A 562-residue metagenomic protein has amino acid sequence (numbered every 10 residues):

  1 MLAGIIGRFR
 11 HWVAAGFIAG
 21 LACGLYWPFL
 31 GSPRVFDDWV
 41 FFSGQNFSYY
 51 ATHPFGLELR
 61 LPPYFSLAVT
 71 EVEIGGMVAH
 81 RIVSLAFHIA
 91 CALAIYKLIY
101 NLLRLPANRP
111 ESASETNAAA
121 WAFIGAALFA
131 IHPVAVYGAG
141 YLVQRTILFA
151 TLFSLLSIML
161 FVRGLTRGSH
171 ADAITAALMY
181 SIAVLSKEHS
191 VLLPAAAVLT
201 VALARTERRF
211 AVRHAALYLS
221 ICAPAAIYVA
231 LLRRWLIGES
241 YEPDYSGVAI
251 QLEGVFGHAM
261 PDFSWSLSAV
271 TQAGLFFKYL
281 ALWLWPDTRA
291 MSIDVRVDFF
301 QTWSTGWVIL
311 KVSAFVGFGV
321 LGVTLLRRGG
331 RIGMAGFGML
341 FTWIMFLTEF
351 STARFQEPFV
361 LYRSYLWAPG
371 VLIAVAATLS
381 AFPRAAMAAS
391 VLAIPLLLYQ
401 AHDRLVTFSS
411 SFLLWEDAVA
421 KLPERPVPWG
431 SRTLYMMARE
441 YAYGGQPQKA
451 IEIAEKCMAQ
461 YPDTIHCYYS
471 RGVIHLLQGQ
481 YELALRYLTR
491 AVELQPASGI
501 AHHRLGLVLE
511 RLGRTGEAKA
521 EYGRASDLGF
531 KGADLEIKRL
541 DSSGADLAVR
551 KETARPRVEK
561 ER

Functional and structural regions predicted by a protein language model:
L2-I6, L413-R562: C-terminal luminal/periplasmic domains and tails of membrane-associated envelope-modifying transferases
L2-Y468, I474-L477: Polytopic membrane enzymes that build or remodel cell-surface glycoconjugates and lipids
